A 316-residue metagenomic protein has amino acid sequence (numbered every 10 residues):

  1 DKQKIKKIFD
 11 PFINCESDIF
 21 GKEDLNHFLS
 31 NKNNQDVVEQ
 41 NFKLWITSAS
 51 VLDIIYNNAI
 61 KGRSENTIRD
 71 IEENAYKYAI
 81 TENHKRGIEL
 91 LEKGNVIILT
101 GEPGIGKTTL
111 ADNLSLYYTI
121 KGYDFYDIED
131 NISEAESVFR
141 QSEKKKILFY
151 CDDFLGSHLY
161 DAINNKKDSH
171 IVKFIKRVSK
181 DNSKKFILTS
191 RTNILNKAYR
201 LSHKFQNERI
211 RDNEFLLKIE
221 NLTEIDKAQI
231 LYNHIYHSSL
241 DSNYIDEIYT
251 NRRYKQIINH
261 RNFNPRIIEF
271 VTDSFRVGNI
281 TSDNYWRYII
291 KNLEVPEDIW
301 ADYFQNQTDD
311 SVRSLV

Functional and structural regions predicted by a protein language model:
D1-Q3, P103-G106, N131-E134, F154-I163 (+1 more regions): Short acidic, S/G/P-rich loop/turn micro-motifs used as interaction or catalytic elements
K4-R86, E92, N113: Charged, amphipathic alpha-helical interface modules that flank catalytic cores or transmembrane segments and mediate
L44-W45, N58-K85, G94-V96, P103 (+3 more regions): Winged-helix-like regulatory helical subdomains adjacent to P-loop NTPase cores
V51-I54, R191-K204, D212-I299, D310-S314: Amphipathic alpha-helical "lid/sensor" segments that cap RecA-like P-loop NTPase cores
E102-Y123, E136-S142, N193-I194, A198-K204: P-loop NTPase Walker A phosphate-binding motif
G122-I147, V295-F304: A short, well-structured beta->alpha microelement
D127-D130, Q141-I171, T189-T192: Conserved P-loop NTPase "ATPase switch" module shared by AAA+ and STAND
H170-K184: Substrate-engagement module of ASCE P-loop NTPases
